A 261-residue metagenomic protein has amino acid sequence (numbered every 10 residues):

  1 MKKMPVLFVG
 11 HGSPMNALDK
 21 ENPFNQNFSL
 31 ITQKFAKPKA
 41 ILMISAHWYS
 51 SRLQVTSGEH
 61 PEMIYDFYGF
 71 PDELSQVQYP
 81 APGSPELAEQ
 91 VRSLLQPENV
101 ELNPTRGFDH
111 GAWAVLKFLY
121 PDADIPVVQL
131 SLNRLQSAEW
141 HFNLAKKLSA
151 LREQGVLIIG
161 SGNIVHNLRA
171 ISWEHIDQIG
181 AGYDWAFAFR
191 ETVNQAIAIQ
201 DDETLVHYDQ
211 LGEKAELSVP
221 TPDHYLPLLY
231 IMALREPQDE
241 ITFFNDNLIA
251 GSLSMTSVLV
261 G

Functional and structural regions predicted by a protein language model:
K2-E98: A short aromatic-anchored loop/beta-hairpin motif
P5-V9, A40-S45, L130, L151-I164 (+1 more regions): Beta-strand elements within well-structured catalytic alpha/beta cores of enzymes that handle phosphate/sulfate esters
D19-P23, P82, A138-F142, V219-P222: Conserved phosphate-coordination/catalytic loops
P23-K34, E139-Q154: Long, well-ordered alpha-helical scaffolding segments within enzyme catalytic domains, especially pronounced
A46-S50, H60-P61, F108-L116, I164: Short glycine-enriched loops at secondary-structure junctions
L74-P82, P104, S131-A138, A215: Flexible, glycine/proline-enriched loop segments at strand-loop-helix junctions that form or flank small-ligand binding
A88-F142, K147: Internal, conserved structured core segments that host functional sites
S93, P97, I125-P126, R134-Q136 (+3 more regions): Surface-exposed, charge/polar-rich loops and edge strands
